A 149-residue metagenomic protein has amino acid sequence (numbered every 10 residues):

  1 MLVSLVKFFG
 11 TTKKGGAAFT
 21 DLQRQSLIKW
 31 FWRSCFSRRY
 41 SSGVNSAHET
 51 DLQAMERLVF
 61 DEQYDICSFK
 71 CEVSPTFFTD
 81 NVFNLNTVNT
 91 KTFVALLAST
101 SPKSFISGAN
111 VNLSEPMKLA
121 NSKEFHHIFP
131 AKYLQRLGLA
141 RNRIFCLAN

Functional and structural regions predicted by a protein language model:
M1, A17-Q23, A140-F145: Structural motif
M1-G10, K14: Polyanionic (Asp/Glu-rich) segments that form extended negatively charged tracts
T11-K14, R33, S37, A131-Q135 (+1 more regions): Short, well-ordered loop/turn and helix-capping segments at boundaries between secondary-structure elements and domains
K13-A18, S46: Intrinsically disordered, low-complexity coil segments
F19-C35: Short secondary-structure subsegments characteristic of cysteine-rich extracellular domains
C35-Y133: Intrinsically disordered, low-complexity N-proximal targeting/linker segments that flank membranes
K123, Q135-N149: Short beta-strand-alpha-helix junction that forms the catalytic/metal-binding core of metal-dependent nuclease domains
